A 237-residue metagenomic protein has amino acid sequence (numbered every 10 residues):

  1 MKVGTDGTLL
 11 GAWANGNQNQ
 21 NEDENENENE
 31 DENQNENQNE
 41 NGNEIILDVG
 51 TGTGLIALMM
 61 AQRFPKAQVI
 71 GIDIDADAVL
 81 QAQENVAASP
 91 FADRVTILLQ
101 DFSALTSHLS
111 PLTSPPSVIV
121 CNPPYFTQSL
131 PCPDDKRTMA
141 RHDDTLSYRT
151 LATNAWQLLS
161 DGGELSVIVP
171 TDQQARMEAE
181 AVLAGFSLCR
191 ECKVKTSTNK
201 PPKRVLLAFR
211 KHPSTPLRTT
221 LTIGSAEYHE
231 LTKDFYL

Functional and structural regions predicted by a protein language model:
M1-N17: S-adenosyl-L-methionine
V3, T145-P202: Conserved Class I SAM-dependent methyltransferase catalytic core
L10, N122, L151, F209: Residue-level signal for inorganic ion chemistry
A12-Q18, G42-L109, P116-P133: Conserved SAM/SAH cofactor-binding pocket of Class I
G16-E44: Intrinsically disordered, low-complexity segments used as extracellular stalks/linkers and nuclear/regulatory IDRs
P123-T150: Mobile active-site "lid"/loop adjacent to the S-adenosyl-L-methionine
T198-L237: SAM/dcSAM-binding transferase cores
